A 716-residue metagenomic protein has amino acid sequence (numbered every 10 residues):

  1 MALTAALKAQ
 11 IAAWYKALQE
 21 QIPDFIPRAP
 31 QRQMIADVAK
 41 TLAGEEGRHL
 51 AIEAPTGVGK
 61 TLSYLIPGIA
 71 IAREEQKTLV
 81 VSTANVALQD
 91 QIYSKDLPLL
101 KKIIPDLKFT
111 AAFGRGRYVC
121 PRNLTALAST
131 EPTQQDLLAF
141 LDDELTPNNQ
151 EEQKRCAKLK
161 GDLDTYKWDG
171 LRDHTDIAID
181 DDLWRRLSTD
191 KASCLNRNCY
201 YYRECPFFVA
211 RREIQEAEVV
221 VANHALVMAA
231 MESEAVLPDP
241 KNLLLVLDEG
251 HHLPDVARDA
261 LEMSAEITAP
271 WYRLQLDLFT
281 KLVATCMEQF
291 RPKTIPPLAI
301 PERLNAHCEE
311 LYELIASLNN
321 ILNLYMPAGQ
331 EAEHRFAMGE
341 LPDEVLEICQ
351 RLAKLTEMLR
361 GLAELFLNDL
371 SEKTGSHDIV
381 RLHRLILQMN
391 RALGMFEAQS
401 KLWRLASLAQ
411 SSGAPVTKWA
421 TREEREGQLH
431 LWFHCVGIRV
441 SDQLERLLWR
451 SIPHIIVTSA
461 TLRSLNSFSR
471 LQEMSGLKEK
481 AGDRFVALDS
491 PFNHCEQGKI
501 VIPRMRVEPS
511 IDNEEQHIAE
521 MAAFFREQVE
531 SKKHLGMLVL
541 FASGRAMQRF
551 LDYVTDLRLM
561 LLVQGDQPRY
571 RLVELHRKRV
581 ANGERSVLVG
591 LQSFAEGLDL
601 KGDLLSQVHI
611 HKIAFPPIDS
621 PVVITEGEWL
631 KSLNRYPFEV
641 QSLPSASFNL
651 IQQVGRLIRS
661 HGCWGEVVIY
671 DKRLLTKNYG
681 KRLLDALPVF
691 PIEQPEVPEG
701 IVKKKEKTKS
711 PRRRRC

Functional and structural regions predicted by a protein language model:
A2-E20, I26, E75-T78, T83-E218 (+3 more regions): A substrate-engagement module of RecA-like helicase motors
G44-I66: Walker A/P-loop
Y64, A70, D90, S94-P98 (+4 more regions): Signature of the SF2 helicase/ATPase Hel1-core->accessory helical subdomain module
T78-A87, I456-A460, L535-A542, I669-Y670: Conserved RecA-like ASCE P-loop NTPase motor core of nucleic-acid helicases/translocases
R185-E218, M228-L237, F366-R506, H517 (+2 more regions): A contiguous, basic/glycine-rich beta-loop/short-helix subdomain that forms a polymer-engagement track
R446, P503-A542: Conserved interdomain hinge at the start of the Helicase C-terminal
P503-E515, D566-L675: Conserved RecA-like P-loop NTPase helicase motor core
A542-D566: Conserved helicase motor "Helicase C" RecA-like lobe of SF1/SF2 P-loop NTPases
